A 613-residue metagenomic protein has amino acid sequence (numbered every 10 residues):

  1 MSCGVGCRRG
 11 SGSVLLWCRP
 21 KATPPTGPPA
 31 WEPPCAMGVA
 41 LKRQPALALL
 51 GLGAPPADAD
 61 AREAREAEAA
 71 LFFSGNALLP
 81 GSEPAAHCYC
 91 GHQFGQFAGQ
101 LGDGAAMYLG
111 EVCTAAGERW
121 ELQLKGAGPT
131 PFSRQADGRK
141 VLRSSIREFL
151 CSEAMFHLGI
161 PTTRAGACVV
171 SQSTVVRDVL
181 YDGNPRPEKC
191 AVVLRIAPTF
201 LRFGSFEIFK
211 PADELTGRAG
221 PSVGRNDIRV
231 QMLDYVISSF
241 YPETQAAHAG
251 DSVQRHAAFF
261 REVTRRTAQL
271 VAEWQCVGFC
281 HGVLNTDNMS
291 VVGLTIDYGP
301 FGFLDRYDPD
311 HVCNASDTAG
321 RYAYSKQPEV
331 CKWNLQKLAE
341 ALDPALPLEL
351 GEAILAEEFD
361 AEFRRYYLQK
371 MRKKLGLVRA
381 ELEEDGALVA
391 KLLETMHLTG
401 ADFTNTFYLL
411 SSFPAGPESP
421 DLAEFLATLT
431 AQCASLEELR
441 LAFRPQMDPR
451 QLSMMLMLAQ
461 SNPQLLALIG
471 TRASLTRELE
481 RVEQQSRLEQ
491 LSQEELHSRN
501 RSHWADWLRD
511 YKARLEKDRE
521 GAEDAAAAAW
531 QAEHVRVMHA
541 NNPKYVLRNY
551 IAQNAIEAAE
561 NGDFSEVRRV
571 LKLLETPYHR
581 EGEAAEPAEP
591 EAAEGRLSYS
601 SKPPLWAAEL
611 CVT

Functional and structural regions predicted by a protein language model:
M1-Y89, F94, Y324-T613: Regulatory N- and C-terminal appendages and interdomain linkers associated with kinase/kinase-like NTP transferase
A36-V39, R43-D251, L270, C276 (+7 more regions): Conserved ATP-binding subdomain of kinase catalytic cores across diverse folds
F240, F259, V263-R266: Fold-level signal for large, globular catalytic cores of enzyme and receptor domains
V263-W274, K370: Phosphate/ATP-binding catalytic cores across multiple sugar-kinase/actin-like superfamilies, primarily ASKHA
G278-C280: Conserved catalytic-core element of eukaryotic-like protein kinases
G282-V291: Hydrophobic residue at the +6 position relative to the catalytic HRD Asp in the kinase catalytic loop
D297-A315: Flexible glycine/proline-rich, aromatic-decorated loop/lid segments
V312-K326: Acidic/His metal-coordination segments adjacent to aromatic residues that form catalytic metal sites in metalloenzymes
